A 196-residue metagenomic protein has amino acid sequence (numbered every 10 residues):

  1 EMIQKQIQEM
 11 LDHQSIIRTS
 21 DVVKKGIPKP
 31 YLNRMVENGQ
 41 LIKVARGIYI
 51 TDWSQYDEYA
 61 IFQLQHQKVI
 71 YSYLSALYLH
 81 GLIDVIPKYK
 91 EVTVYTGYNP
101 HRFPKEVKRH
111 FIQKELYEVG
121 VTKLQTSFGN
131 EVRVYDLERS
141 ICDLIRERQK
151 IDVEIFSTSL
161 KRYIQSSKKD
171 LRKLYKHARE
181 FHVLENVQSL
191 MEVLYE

Functional and structural regions predicted by a protein language model:
M2-S15: Short amphipathic alpha-helical interface segments
Q8, D21-V22: A generic secondary-structure micro-motif detector that highlights 1-2 residue hydrophobic/ambivalent hotspots embedded
L11, K24-K25, Q65: Charged, low-complexity surface patches
I17-D21, V36, V44, I48-E196: Nucleic-acid-binding surface
K24-E37: Short amphipathic alpha-helical interaction segments
